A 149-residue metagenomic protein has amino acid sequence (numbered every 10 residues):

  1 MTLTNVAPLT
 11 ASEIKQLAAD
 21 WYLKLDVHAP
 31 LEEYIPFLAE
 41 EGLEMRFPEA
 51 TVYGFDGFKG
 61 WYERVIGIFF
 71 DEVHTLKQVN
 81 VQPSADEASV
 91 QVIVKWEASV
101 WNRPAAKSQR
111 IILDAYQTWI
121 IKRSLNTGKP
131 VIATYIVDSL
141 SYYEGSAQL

Functional and structural regions predicted by a protein language model:
M1-E41: Short, low-complexity N-terminal intrinsically disordered segments enriched in polar/charged residues
T2, Q109-L149: Short beta-strand edge/turn micro-motifs at domain boundaries
E13-I14, F69-D71, L76-Q78, K129-D138: A broad structural signal for short, well-ordered beta-strand segments within beta-sheet-rich domains
L31-P83: A solvent-exposed, acidic/Ser-Thr-rich amphipathic alpha-helical stretch
L38, V94-A98, I136-D138: Short beta-strand segments enriched in hydrophobic/aromatic residues within well-folded beta-rich domains
G67-D71, E97-I112, Y142-G145: Short, cysteine-centered beta-strand-loop-beta hairpins and adjacent loop/turn segments enriched in charged/polar
V79-Q91, I120-V131: A short, structured loop/turn motif at beta-sheet edges
D86-W101, A115: A short hydrophobic beta-strand element
